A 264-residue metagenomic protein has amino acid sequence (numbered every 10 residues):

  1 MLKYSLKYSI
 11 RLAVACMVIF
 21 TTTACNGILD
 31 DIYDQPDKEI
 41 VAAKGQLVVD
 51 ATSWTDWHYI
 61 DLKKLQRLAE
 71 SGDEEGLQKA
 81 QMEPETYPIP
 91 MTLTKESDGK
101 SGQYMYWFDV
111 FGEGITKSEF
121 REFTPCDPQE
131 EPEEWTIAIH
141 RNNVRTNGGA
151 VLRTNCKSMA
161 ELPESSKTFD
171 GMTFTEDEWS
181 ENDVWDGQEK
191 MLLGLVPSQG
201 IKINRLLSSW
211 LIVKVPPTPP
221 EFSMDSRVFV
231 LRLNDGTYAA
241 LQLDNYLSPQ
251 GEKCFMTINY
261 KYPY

Functional and structural regions predicted by a protein language model:
L2-A13: Bacterial N-terminal signal peptides that target proteins for export
F20-A24: C-terminal motif of bacterial Sec signal peptides marking the signal peptidase cleavage site
N26-Y264: Surface-exposed, beta-sheet-biased, low-hydrophobicity segments with strongly acidic/polar composition
